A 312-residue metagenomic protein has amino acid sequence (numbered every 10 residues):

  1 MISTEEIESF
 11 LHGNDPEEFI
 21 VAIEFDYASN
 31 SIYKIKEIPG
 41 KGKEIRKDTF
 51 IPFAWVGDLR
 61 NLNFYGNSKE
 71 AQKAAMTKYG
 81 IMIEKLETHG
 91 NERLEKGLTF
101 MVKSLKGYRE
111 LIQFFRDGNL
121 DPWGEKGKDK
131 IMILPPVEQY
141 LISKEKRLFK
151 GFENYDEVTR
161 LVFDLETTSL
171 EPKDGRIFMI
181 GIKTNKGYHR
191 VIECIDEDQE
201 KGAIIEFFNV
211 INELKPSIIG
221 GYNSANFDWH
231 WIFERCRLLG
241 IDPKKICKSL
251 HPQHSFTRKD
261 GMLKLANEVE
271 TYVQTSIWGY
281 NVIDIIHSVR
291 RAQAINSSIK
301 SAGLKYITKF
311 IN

Functional and structural regions predicted by a protein language model:
M1-N312: The two-metal-ion catalytic cores of nucleic-acid processing enzymes
